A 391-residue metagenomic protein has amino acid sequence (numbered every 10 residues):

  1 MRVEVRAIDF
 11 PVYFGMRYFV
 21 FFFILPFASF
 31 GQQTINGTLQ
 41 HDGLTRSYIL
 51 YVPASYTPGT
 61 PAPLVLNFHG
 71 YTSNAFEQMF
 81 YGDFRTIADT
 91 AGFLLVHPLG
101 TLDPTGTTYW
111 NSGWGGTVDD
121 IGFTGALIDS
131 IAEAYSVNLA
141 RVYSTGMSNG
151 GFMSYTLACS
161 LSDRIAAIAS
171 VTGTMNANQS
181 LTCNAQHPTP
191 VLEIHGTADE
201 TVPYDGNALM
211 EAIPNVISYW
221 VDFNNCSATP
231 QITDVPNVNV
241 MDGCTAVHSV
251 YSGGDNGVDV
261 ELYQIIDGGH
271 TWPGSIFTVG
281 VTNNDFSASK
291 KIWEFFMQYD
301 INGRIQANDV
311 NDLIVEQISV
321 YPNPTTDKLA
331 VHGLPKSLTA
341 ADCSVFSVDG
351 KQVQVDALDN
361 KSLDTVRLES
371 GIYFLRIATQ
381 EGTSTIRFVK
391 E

Functional and structural regions predicted by a protein language model:
M1, N311-E391: C-terminal outer-membrane/trafficking sorting elements
M1-Q33, V310, N323, K351 (+1 more regions): Bacterial Sec-dependent N-terminal signal peptides
F30-L64, T90, R141, T145-A169 (+6 more regions): A domain-start/cap signature at the N-terminus of enzymes
I35, L39-S55, G59-Y143, T156 (+3 more regions): Serine-hydrolase catalytic machinery in alpha/beta-hydrolase-like enzymes
L66-F68, V171, I265: Alpha/beta-hydrolase
T189, D222-D309: Alpha/beta-hydrolase-fold serine-hydrolase catalytic core, especially in secreted/extracellular enzymes
E193-H195, D199: Short beta-strand/loop motif that positions the catalytic acidic residue of the alpha/beta-hydrolase fold
D199-V202, H270-T271: Acidic catalytic loop of the alpha/beta-hydrolase fold
